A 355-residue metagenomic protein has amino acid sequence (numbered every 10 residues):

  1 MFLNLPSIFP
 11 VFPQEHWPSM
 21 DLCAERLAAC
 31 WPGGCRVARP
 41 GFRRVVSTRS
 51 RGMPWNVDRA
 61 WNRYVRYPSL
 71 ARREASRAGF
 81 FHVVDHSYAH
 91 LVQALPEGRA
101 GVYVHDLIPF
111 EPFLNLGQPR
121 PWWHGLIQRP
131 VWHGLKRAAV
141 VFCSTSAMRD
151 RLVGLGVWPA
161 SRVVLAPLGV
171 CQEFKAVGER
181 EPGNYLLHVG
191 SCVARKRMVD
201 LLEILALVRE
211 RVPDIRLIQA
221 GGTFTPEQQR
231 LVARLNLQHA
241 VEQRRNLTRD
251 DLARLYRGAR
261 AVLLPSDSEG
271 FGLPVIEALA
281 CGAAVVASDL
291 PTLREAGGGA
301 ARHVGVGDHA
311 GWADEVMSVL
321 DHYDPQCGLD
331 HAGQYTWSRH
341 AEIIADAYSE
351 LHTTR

Functional and structural regions predicted by a protein language model:
M1-R355: Carbohydrate transferase catalytic cores enriched for Leloir-type hexosyltransferases
